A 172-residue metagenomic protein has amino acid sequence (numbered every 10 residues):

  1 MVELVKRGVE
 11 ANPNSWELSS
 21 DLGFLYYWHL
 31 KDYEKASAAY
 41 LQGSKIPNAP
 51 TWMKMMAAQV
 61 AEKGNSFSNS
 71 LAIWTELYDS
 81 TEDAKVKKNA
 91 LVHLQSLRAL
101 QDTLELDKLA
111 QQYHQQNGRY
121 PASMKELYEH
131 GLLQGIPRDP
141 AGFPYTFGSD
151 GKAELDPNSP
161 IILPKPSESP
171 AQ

Functional and structural regions predicted by a protein language model:
M1-K63, E76-D79, Q95: Alpha-helical adaptor scaffolds
N12-N14, N48, N65, N69 (+3 more regions): Detector for Asparagine
L22, H29, A39, S44 (+7 more regions): Short, surface-exposed, charged/polar-biased interaction segments
Q59-F67, T75-S96, P164-Q172: Linear-motif-rich, low-complexity cytosolic tails and juxtamembrane regions
S68-A72, A84-L104, K108-K152: Extracellular/periplasmic head regions of type IV pilus-like filament subunits
G151-A171: Short, surface-exposed, low-complexity cationic segments
